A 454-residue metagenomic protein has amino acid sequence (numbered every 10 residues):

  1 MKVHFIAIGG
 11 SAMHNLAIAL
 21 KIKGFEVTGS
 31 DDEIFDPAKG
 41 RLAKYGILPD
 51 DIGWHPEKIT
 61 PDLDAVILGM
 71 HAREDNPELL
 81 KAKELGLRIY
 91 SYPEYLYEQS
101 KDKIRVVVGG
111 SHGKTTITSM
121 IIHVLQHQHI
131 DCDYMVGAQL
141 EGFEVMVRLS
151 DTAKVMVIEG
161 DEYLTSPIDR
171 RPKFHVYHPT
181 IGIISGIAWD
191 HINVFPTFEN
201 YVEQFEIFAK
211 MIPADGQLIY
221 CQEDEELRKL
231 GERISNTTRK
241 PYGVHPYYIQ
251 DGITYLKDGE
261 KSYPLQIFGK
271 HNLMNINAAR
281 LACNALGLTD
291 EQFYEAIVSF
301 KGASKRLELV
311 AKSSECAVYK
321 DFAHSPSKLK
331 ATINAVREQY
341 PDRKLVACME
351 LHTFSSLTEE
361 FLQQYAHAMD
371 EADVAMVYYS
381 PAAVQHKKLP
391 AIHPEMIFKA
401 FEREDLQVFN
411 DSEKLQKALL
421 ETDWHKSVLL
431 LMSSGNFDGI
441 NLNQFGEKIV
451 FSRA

Functional and structural regions predicted by a protein language model:
M1-I34, L42-P49, D62-V66, A82-L87 (+3 more regions): ATP-dependent carboxylate-amine ligase
I8-G9, S30-D31, G69-H71, Y92-P93 (+14 more regions): Fold-independent oxyanion-binding glycine-rich loops and adjacent beta-strand/coil segments at enzyme active sites
A12-N15, D36-P37, G142-F143, M274: Short N-terminal binding/cap micro-motifs at the start of the first secondary-structure element
A19-K23, E57-P61, M70, E74-Y220 (+2 more regions): Phosphate-binding loop of NTP-binding sites
I34-K39, E57-K58, R73-N76, G142-F143 (+5 more regions): Short, charged/polar "capping" segments at the starts of alpha-helices and the immediately preceding loops
D51-W54, Y90-Y97, M135-A138, I234-D251 (+3 more regions): Beta-strand->loop->alpha-helix junctions that form or flank phosphate-binding loops in nucleotide-handling enzymes
I253-D258: Short polybasic amphipathic segments
Y263-F268, C316-K320: Short pre-catalytic strand/loop immediately N-terminal to key active-site residues, enriched for Gly-Thr
